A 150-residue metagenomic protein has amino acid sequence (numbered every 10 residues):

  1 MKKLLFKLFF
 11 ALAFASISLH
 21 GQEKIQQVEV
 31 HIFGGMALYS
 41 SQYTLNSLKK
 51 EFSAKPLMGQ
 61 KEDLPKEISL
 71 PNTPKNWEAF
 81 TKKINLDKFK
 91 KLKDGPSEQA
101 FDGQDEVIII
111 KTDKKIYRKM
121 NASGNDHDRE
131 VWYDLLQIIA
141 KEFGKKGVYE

Functional and structural regions predicted by a protein language model:
M1-K24: Bacterial Sec-dependent N-terminal signal peptides
L5, Q22-G35, K82-K83, K90-E150: Short, well-ordered, aromatic-rich surface patches in folded extracellular/luminal domains
K7-A15, M36-S40, T73-F80: A generic short-segment signal for beta-strand/edge and adjacent turn/coil regions
H31-M58: N-terminal targeting signals for Sec/Tat export/insertion, comprising classic cleavable signal peptides
S41, K66, Q104: Residues that flank catalytic or metal-binding motifs in active/ligand-binding sites
N46-F52, L64, T73-P74, F89 (+2 more regions): Short, low-complexity, polar/charged sequence segments that are solvent-exposed and flexible
S47, L70-A79, I110-I116: A short, structured loop/turn motif at beta-sheet edges
K55-K90: A short-motif feature that recognizes glycine-rich, charge-decorated loops that bind or process nucleotide phosphates
